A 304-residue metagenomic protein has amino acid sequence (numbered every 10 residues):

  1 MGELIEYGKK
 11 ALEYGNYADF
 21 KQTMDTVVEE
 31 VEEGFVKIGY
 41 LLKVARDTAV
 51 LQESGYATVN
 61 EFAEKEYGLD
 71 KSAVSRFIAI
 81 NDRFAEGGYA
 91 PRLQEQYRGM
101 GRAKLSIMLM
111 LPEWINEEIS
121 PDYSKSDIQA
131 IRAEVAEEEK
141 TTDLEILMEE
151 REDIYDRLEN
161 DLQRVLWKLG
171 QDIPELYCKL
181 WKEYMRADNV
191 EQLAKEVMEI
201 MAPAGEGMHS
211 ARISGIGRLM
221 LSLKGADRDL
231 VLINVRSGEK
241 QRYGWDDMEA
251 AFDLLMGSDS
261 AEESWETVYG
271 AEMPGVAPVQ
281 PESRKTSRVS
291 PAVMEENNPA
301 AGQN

Functional and structural regions predicted by a protein language model:
M1-E33, K37, A57-S75, E86-Y89 (+2 more regions): Accessory, typically intrinsically disordered or conformationally flexible segments
T23, L41-A45, I107-W114: Solvent-exposed, amphipathic alpha-helical segments
V36-Y56: Short, amphipathic alpha-helical "recognition" segments used to contact nucleic acids or chromatin
A49-K65, R98-G99: Charge-rich, acidic-biased intrinsically disordered regions
G55-A57, A85-K104: Short Lys/Arg-enriched helix C-cap and helix-to-coil transition segments that create basic nucleic-acid-contact patches
M100-S120: Long, intrinsically disordered, low-complexity Ser/Thr/Pro-rich regulatory/activation regions of nuclear proteins
